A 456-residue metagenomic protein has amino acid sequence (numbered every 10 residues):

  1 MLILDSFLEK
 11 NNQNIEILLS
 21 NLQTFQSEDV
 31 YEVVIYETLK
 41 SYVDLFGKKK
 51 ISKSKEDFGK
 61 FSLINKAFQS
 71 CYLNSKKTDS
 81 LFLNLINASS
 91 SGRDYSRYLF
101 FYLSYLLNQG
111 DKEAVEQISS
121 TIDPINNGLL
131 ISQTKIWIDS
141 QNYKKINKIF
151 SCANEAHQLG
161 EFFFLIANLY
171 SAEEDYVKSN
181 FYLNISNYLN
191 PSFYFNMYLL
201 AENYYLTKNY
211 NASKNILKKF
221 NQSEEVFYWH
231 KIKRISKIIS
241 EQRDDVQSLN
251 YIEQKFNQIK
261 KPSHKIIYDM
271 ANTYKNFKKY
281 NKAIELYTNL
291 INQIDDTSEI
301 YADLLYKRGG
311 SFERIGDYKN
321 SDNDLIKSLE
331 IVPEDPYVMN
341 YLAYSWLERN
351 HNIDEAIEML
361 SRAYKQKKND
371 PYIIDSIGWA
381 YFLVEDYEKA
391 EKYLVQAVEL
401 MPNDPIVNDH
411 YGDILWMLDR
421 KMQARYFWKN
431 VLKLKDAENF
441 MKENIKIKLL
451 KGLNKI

Functional and structural regions predicted by a protein language model:
M1-Q222, V226-Q247, K261-Y280, E299-I315 (+5 more regions): Alpha-helical solenoid repeat scaffolds
E16, D79, E116, N180 (+13 more regions): Tetratricopeptide repeat
S20, L83-N87, S120, N184 (+7 more regions): Alpha-solenoid helical repeat scaffolds
T24, N87-S90, P124, N187-Y188 (+8 more regions): Conserved structural position within tetratricopeptide repeats
I259, S263-D269, E285, N289-I300 (+8 more regions): Non-catalytic effector/regulatory segments
W346-E348, E355, S361, K365-N369 (+7 more regions): C-terminal soluble interaction/assembly domains
